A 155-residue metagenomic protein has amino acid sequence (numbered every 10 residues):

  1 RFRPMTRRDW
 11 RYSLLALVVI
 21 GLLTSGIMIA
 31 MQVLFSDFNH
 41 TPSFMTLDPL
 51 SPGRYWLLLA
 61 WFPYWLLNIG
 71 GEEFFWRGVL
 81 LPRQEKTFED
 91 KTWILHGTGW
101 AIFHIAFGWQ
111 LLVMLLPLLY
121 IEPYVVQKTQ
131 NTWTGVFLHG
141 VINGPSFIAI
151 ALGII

Functional and structural regions predicted by a protein language model:
R1, F103-H104: Short N-terminal micro-motifs specific to bacterial/archaeal maturation and metal-cluster initiation sites
R1-N68: Juxtamembrane helix-loop-helix connectors linking adjacent transmembrane helices in multi-pass membrane enzymes
T6-W10, R54-L57, T87-I94, G108-W109 (+1 more regions): Membrane-helix interface segments
W10-V18, L58-F62, D90-T98, L112-L116 (+1 more regions): Hydrophobic alpha-helical transmembrane segments
V18, L22, G26, A30 (+7 more regions): Generic alpha-helical transmembrane segments of integral inner-membrane proteins, especially permease/transport modules
M31-N39, F75-V79, R83, T87-F88 (+4 more regions): Membrane-interfacial segments
F44-I102: Function-critical hydrophobic alpha-helical transmembrane segments in multi-pass membrane proteins
I94, F103, W109-I155: Functionally important transmembrane alpha-helices
